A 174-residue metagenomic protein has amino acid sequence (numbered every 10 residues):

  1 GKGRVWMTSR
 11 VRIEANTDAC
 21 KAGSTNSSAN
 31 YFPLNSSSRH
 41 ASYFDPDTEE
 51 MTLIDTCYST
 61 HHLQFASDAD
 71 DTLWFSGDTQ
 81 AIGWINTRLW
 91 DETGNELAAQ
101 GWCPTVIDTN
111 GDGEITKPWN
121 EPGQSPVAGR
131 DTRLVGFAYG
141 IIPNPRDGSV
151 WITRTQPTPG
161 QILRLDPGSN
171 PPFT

Functional and structural regions predicted by a protein language model:
G1, F32-Y58, T87-L134, F173-T174: Surface-exposed loop and turn segments in beta-propeller and other repeat-based domains that flank or scaffold
G1, Y43-D45, A66-S67, N86 (+2 more regions): Acidic/polar residues at beta-strand termini and the immediately following turn/coil
G1-K2, H62-D70, S125-D147: Structural signature of eukaryotic scaffold interfaces centered on beta-propeller domains
R4-T8, D70-S76, S149-T153: Conserved beta-propeller blade signature
M7-S36, T79-T105, T155-L163: Short, conserved, GDST-rich strand-edge loop motifs in beta-rich repeat architectures
T48, I54-F65, D71-L73, T155-P172: Internal alpha-helical scaffold/solenoid segments in large eukaryotic proteins
C57, D112, V135, I141 (+2 more regions): Helix-coil boundary/capping segments in enzymes
